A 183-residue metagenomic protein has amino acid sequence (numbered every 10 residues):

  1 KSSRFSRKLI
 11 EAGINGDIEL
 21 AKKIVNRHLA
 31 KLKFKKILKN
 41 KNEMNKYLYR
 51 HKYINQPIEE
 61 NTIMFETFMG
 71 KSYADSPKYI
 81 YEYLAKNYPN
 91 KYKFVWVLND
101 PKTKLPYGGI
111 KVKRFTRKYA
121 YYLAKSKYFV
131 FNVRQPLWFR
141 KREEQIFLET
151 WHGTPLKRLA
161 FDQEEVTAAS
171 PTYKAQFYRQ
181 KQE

Functional and structural regions predicted by a protein language model:
K1-M64, M69, K86, N90-K91: Non-catalytic N-terminal targeting/anchoring module and adjacent flexible stem/linker that precedes the structured
T62-E183: Active-site and donor-binding regions of nucleotide-sugar-utilizing enzymes
